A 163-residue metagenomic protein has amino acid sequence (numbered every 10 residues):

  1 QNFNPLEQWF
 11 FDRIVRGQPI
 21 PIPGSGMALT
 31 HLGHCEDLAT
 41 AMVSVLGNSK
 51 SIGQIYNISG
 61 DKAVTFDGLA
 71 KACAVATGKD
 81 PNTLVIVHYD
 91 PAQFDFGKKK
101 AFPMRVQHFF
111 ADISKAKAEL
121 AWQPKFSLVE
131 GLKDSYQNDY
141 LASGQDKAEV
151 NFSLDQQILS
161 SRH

Functional and structural regions predicted by a protein language model:
Q1: Conserved beta-loop-beta element that borders a ligand/cofactor-binding pocket
N4-F10, P23-L46, G53-Q54: Substrate-positioning beta->alpha
F10-P23, G78-H88: A short C-terminal helix-loop "cap" of Rossmann-like NAD(P)-dependent dehydrogenase/epimerase domains
G17, N48-S49, N138-A142: Generic structural signal for alpha-helix termini and adjacent loop/cap motifs
L29-E36, Y56-A76, F109, F126-S127 (+1 more regions): Substrate-binding strand-loop-helix patch in Rossmann-like NAD(P)-dependent oxidoreductase/epimerase domains
M42-L46, C73, L132-D139: Hydrophobic "lid"/C-terminal helical patch of Rossmann-like NAD(P)-dependent dehydrogenase/epimerase domains
S44-A101, I113, D146, V150-S153 (+1 more regions): Mid/C-terminal beta-alpha module of Rossmann-like enzyme folds, strongest in SDR-family dehydrogenases/epimerases
M104-H163: C-terminal amphipathic/interface module of NAD(P)-dependent oxidoreductases and related NAD-binding regulators
